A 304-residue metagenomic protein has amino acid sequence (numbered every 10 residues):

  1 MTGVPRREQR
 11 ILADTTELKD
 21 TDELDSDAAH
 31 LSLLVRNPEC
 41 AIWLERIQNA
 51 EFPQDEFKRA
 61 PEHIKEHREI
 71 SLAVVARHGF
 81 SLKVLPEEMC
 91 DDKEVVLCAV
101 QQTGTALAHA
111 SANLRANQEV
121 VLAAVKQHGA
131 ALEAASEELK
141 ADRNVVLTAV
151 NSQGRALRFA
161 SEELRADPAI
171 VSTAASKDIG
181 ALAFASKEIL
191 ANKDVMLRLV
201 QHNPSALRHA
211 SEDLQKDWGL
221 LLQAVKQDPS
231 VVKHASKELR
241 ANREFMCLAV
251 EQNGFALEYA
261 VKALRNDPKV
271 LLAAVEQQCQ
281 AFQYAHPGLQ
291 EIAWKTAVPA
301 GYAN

Functional and structural regions predicted by a protein language model:
M1-H63: Ubiquitin system architectures
I47, F57-A60, I64, I70-V75 (+26 more regions): Fold-core signature of tandem repeat domains
E51-F52, Q290, Y302: Amphipathic alpha-helical interaction segments
Q290-A297: Ankyrin-repeat-protein effector appendages
A297-N304: C-terminal helix/juxtamembrane-tail motif
